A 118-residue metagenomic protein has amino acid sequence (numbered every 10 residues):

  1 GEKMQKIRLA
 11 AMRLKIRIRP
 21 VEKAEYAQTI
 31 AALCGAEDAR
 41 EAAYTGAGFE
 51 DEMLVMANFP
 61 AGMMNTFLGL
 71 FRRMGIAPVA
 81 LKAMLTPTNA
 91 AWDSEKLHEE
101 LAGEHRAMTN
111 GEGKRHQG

Functional and structural regions predicted by a protein language model:
G1-A36: N-terminal, charge-rich interaction modules
G1-I7, M108-G113, Q117: Surface-exposed interaction/gating patches
G1-K3, P60-M63, T88-W92: Gly/Ser/Thr-rich loops at beta-strand to alpha-helix junctions that form or flank small-molecule/cofactor-binding
R19, V79, H105-T109, G113: Residue-level signal for secondary-structure boundary elements
A31, A57, L97-E100: Basic helix-extension-helix modules of the SAP/HeH family
D38-G46, E99-G111: A polyampholytic, Gly/Pro-enriched intrinsically disordered region
A43-M74: Mid-chain, well-packed structural core segment of small domains
L68-E104: Ser/Thr/Gly-rich flexible loops in soluble cytosolic domains mediating phosphotransfer, phosphorylation
